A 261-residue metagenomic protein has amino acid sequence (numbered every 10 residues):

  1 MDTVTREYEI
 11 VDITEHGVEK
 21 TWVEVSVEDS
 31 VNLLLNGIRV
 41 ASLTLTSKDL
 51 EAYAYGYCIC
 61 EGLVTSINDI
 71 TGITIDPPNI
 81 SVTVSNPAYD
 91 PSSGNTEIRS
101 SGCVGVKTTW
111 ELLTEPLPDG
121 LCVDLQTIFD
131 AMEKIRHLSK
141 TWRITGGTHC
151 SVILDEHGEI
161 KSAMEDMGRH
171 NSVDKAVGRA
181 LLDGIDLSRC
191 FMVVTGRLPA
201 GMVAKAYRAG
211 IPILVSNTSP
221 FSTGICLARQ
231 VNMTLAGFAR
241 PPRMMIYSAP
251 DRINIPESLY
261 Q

Functional and structural regions predicted by a protein language model:
M1-E156, I160-S162: Intrinsically disordered, low-complexity regions enriched in acidic/Ser/Thr/Pro/Gln residues
S81-D90, M164, V203-A209, E257: Short, charged low-complexity intrinsically disordered segments located at boundaries of structured domains
N95, C103, N254-Q261: Phosphate/diphosphate-binding glycine-rich loops and adjacent basic-rich segments that engage nucleotide
K134-L138, G147-L187, P256-Y260: N-terminal-biased segments
L154-D155, Y247-A249: Short beta-strand-to-turn element immediately C-terminal to the catalytic PLP-Schiff-base lysine in fold type I
R169-I246, R252-S258: Feature captures the catalytic cores and cofactor-binding loops of soluble hydro-lyases/lyases that act on carboxylate
